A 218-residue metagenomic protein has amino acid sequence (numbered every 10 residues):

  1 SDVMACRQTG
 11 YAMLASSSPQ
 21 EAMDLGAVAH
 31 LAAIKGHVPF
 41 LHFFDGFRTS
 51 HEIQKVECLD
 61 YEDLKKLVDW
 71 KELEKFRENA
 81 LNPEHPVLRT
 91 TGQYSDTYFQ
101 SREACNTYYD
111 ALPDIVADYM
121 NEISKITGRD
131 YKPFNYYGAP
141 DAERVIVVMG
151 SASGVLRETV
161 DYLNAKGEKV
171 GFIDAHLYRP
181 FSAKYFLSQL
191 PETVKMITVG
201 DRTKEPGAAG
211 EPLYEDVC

Functional and structural regions predicted by a protein language model:
S1, L25-V28, H51-C58, E158-T159 (+2 more regions): Short acidic, glycine/serine/threonine-rich loops at helix termini
S1, P19-Q20, G46-R48, H176-R179 (+1 more regions): Acidic, glycine-rich active-site loops and adjacent beta-strand->loop/helix elements that engage anionic groups
S1-A5, V56-D63, D216-C218: A glycine- and small-aliphatic-rich helix-loop capping segment at beta-alpha/alpha-beta transitions that lines
D2-G46, W70: Conserved thiamine diphosphate
C6, M120-C218: Thiamine diphosphate
L14-D24, A104-I115, V148-S151, Y178 (+1 more regions): Catalytic cores of large soluble enzymes that bind and process phosphate-bearing ligands
F40-N135: Conformationally flexible catalytic loops at phosphate/diphosphate-handling active centers
